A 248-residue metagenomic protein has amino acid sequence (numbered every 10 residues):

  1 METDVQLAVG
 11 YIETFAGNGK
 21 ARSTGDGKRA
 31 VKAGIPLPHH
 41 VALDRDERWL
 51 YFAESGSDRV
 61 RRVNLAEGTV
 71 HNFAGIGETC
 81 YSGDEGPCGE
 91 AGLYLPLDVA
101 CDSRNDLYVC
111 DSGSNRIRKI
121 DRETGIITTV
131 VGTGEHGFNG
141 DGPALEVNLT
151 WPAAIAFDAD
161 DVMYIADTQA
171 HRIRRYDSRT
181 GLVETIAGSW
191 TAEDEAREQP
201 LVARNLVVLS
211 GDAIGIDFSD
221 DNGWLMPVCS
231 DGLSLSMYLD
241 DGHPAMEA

Functional and structural regions predicted by a protein language model:
E2-L37, G68-L95, I126-W151, G181-G215 (+1 more regions): Gly/Pro-rich loop segments of beta-rich domains
H40, S55, D98, S112-N115 (+1 more regions): Alpha-helix/helix-capping structural signal
L43-E47, C101-R104, F157-D160, V208-D212 (+1 more regions): Residue-level detector of Asp-centered blade-edge/turn motifs that repeat once per structural unit in beta-propeller
W49-Y51, D106-V109, V162-I165, I214-D217 (+1 more regions): Conserved beta-propeller blade signature
S55, S112, T168, S178 (+2 more regions): Short loop/turn segments immediately following the C-termini of beta-strands
D58-R61, T69, N115-K119, I126 (+4 more regions): A short loop-to-beta-strand structural motif that recurs across blades of beta-propeller domains
